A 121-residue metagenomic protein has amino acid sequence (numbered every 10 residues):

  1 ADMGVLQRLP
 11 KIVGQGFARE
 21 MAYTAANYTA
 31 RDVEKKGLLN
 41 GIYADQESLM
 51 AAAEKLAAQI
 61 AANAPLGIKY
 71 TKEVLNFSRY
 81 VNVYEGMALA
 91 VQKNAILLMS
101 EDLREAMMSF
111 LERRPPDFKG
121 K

Functional and structural regions predicted by a protein language model:
A1-A22, K36, A52, L56: CoA-thioester-processing core
L9, V33, T71, F110: Terminal peptide-recognition signature
Y23, N40-A44, A95-M99: Short, well-ordered beta-strand elements within core beta-sheets of diverse protein domains
A25-E34: Acidic, divalent-metal-coordinating active-site segment for phosphoryl/phosphodiester hydrolysis, typified by short
K36-G37, R113: Structural motif
L39-A88, D117-K121: C-terminal long alpha-helix characteristic of the crotonase
D102-L103: Interdomain hinge/lid region at the active-site interface of Rossmann-like NAD(P)-dependent oxidoreductases
